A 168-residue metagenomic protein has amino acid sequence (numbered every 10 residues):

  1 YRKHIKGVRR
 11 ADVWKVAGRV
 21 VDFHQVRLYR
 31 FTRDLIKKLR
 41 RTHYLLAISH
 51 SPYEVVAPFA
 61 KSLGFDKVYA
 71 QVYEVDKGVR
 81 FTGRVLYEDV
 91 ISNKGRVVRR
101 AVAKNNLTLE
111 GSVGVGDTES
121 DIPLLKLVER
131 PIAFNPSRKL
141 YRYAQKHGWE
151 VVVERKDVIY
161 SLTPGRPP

Functional and structural regions predicted by a protein language model:
Y1-A11: Membrane-proximal helical "anchor" segments flanking the first transmembrane region of inner-membrane enzymes
R10-G18, D22-P168: C-terminal cap/substrate-recognition subdomain and adjoining C-terminal extension of metal-dependent phosphatase-like
